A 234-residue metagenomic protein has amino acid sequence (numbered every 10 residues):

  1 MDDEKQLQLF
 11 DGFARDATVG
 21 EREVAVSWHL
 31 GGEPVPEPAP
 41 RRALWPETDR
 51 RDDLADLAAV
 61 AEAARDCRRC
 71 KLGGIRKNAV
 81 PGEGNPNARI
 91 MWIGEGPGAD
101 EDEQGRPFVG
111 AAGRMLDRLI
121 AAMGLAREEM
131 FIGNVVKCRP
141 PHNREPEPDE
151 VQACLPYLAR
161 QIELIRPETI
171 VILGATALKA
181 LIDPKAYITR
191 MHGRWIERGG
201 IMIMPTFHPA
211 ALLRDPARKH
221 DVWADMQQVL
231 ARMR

Functional and structural regions predicted by a protein language model:
D2-R234: A polyanion-binding, active-site-adjacent surface
